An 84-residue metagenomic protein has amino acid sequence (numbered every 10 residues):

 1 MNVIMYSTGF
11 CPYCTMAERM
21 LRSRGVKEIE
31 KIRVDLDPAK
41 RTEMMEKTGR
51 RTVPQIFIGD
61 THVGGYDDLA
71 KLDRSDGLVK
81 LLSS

Functional and structural regions predicted by a protein language model:
M1-E28: Local sequence-structure signature of Cys/Sec-based thiol-disulfide redox active-site neighborhoods
M5, M44-M45: Methionine-biased hydrophobic packing positions in alpha-helices, especially within tandem helical repeat solenoids
P12, A39, G64: Short alpha-helical
T15, T42, K80: Alpha-helical elements of the RecA-like P-loop NTPase motor core of helicases
K27-R41: Thiol-based oxidoreductase modules, predominantly thioredoxin-like and allied folds used for disulfide exchange
E46-T52: Thiol/disulfide oxidoreductase modules built on the thioredoxin-like
I58-S84: Non-catalytic, surface beta->alpha helical segment in thiol-disulfide oxidoreductase systems
